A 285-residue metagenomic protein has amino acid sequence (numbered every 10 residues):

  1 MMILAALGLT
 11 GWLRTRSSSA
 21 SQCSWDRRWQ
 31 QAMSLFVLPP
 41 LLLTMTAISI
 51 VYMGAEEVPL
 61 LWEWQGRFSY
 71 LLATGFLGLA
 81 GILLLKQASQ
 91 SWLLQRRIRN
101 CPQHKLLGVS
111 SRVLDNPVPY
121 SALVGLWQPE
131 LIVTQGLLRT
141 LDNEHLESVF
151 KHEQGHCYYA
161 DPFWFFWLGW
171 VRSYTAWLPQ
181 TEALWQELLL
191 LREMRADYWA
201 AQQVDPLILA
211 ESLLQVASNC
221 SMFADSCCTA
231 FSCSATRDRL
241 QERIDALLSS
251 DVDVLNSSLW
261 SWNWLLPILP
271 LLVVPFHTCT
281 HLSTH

Functional and structural regions predicted by a protein language model:
M1-S110, L272-H285: Hydrophobic or amphipathic, alpha-helical segments that drive membrane association/targeting
M1-T10, A224-H285: Cytosolic-facing loops and C-terminal tails of multi-pass membrane proteins
L13-C23, L85-A160, L188-L209, N219-V254: Polar-ligand-bearing catalytic/cofactor-coordination segments of membrane-embedded or membrane-tethered inner-membrane
Q65-L72, N143, F163, W167-R172: Alpha-helical transmembrane segments and adjacent TM-loop junctions that form the membrane-embedded core of multi-pass
D161-W185, L189: Post-HEXXH active-site segment of zinc metalloproteases
W167-L168, P206-Q215: Acidic/histidine metal-binding catalytic segments
R172, A201, L214-S218: Short amphipathic alpha-helical surface patches that mediate protein-protein
